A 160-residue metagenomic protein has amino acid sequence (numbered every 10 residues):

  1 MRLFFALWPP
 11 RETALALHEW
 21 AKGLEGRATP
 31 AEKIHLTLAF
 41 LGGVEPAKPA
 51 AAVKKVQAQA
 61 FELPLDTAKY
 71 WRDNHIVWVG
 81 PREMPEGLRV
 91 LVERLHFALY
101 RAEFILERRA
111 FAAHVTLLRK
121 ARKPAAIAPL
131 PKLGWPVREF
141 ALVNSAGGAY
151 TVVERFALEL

Functional and structural regions predicted by a protein language model:
M1-L160: Histidine-dependent nucleotide/RNA phosphoesterase domain, centered on the 2H-phosphoesterase fold with its duplicated
